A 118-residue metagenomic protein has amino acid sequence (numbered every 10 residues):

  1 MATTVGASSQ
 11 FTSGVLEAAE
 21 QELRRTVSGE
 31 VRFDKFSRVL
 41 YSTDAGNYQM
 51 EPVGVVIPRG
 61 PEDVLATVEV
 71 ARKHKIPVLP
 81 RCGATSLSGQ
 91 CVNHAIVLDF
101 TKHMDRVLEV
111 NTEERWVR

Functional and structural regions predicted by a protein language model:
M1-R118: Noncatalytic alpha-helical scaffold of FAD-dependent oxidoreductases
